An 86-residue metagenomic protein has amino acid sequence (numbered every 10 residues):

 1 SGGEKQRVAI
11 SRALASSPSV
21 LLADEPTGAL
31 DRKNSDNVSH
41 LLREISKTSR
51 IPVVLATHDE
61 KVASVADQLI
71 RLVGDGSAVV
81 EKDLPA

Functional and structural regions predicted by a protein language model:
I10: Hydrophobic anchor residue at the start of the ABC signature
S17: Conserved catalytic motifs of ABC-family nucleotide-binding domains
L21-D24: Catalytic Walker B motif of ABC-type/P-loop ATPase nucleotide-binding domains
R32-N34: Helix N-cap at the start of a conserved alpha-helix in ABC-type nucleotide-binding domains
D36-T48: Helical segment within the ABC ATPase nucleotide-binding domain
R50-A56: Conserved H-loop
V65-R71: Conserved catalytic segment of ABC-fold P-loop ATPases
